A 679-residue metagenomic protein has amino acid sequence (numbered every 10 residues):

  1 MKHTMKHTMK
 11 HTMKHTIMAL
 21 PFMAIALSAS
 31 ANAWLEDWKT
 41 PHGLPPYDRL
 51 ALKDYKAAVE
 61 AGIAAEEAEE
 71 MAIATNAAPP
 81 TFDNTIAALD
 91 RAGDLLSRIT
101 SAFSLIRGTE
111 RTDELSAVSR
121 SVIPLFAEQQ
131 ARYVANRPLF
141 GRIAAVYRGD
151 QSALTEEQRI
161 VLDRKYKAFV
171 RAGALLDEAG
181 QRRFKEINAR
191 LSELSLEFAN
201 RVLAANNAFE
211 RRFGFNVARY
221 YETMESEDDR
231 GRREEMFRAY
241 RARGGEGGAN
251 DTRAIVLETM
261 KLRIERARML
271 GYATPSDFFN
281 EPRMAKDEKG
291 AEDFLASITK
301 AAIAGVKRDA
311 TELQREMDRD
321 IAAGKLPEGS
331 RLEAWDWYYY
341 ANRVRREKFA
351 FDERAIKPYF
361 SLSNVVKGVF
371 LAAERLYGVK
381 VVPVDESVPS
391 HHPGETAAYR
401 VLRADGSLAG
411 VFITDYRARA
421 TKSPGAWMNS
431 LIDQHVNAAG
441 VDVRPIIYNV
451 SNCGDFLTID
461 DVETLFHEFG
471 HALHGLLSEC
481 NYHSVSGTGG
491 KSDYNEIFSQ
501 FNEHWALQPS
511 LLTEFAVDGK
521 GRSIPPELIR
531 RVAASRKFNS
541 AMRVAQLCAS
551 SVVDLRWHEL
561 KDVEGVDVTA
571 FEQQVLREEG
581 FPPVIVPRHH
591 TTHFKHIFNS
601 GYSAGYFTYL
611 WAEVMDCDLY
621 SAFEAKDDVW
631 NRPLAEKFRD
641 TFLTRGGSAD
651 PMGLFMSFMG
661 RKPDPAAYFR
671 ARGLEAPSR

Functional and structural regions predicted by a protein language model:
T16-I25: Sec-dependent N-terminal signal peptides
A26-S30: N-terminal signal peptide c-region/cleavage motif recognized by signal peptidases
N32-L50, A61, E347, S363-N364 (+8 more regions): C-terminal, non-catalytic "cap/extension" segments appended to globular domains
N32-R212, F623: N-terminal helix-rich structural modules
K39-D54, F103-V122, A144-E186, G214-A254 (+6 more regions): Short His/Asp/Glu-rich catalytic/ion-coordination signatures at enzyme active sites or charged loops
E157, V161, E193, N200 (+9 more regions): Active-site-proximal, well-structured secondary-structure segments within enzyme catalytic domains
C453-L465: Short pre-active-site segment immediately N-terminal to the catalytic Zn-binding motif
